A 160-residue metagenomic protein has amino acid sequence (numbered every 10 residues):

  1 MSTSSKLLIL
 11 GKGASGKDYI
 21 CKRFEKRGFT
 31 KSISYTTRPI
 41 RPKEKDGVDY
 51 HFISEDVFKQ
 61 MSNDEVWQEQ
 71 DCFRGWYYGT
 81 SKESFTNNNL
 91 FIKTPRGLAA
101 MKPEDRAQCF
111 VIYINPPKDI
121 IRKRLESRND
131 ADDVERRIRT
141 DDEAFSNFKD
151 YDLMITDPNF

Functional and structural regions predicted by a protein language model:
I9: Hydrophobic anchor at the beta1->P-loop junction of P-loop NTPases
G13: The conserved Walker
K17-D18: Walker A/P-loop
C21-K22: The feature captures the helix immediately C-terminal to the Walker
K26-I33: Post-Walker A helix-loop "phosphate-sensing" segment adjacent to the P-loop in P-loop NTPases
T36-N89, K93-R96: ATP-dependent small-molecule kinase phosphotransfer cores that center on conserved nucleotide phosphate-binding segments
L90-T94, D105-R128: Conserved phosphate-donor/acceptor-positioning beta-strand/loop module used by diverse small-molecule
E126-F160: Small-molecule kinase domains that catalyze NTP-dependent phosphoryl transfer to phosphate-bearing small molecules
